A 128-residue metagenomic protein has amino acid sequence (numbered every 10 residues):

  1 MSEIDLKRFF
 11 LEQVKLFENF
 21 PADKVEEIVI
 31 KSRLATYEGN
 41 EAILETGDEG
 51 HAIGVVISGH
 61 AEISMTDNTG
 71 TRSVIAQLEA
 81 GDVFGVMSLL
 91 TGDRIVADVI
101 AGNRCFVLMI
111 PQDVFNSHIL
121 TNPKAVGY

Functional and structural regions predicted by a protein language model:
S2-F10, S117: Cytoplasmic (intracellular) domains, linkers, and terminal tails of multi-pass ion channels
E3-I4, P21, L108, V126: Generic alpha-helical segment signature
R8, E12-T66: Regulatory nucleotide-sensing modules
Q13, V74-Y128: Cyclic-nucleotide recognition modules
E18, T36, D67, S88 (+1 more regions): Flexible interhelical turns and helix-capping residues at alpha-helix boundaries within structured domains
I43, T71-S73: Short, surface-exposed loop/turn segments at secondary-structure junctions
E62, G70, N116: Flexible, glycine-rich phosphate/dinucleotide-binding loops and adjacent beta-alpha linkers at cofactor/substrate
S64-N68, I100-G102: A generic structural motif
